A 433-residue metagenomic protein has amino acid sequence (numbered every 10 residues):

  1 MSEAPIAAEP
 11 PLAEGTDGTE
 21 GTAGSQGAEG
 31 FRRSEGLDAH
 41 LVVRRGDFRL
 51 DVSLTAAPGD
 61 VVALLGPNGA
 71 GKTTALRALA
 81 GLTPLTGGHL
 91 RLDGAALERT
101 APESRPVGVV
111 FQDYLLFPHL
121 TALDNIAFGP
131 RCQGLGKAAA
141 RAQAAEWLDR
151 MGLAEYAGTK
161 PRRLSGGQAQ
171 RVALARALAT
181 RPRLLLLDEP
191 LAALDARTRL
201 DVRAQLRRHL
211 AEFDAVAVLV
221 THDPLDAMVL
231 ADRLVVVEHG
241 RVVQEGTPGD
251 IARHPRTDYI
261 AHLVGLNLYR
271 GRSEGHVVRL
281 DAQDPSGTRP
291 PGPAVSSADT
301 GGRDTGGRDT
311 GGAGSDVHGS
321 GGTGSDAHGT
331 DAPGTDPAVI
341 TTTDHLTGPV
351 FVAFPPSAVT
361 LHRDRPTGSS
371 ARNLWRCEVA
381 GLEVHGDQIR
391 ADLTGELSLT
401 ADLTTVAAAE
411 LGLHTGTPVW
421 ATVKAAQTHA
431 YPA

Functional and structural regions predicted by a protein language model:
S2-E3, V277-D299, G334-E383, R390 (+1 more regions): Glycine/charge-rich catalytic "coupling/switch" loops of P-loop NTPases
I6, F31-V43, W375-E378: Conserved N-terminal strand/loop that marks the beginning of ABC ATPase nucleotide-binding domains
L54-A56: Conserved hydrophobic segment flanking the Walker A/P-loop of ABC-type ATPase nucleotide-binding domains
L65-P67: The feature captures the beta-strand-to-loop junction immediately N-terminal to the Walker
T73-L76, V172: ABC ATPase nucleotide-binding domain helices that frame the ATP-binding cleft
A80: Helix-to-loop junction immediately C-terminal to a conserved catalytic motif
G88-A96: Conserved ABC transporter NBD signature motif
P106, H119-Y259: ABC ATPase nucleotide-binding domains
